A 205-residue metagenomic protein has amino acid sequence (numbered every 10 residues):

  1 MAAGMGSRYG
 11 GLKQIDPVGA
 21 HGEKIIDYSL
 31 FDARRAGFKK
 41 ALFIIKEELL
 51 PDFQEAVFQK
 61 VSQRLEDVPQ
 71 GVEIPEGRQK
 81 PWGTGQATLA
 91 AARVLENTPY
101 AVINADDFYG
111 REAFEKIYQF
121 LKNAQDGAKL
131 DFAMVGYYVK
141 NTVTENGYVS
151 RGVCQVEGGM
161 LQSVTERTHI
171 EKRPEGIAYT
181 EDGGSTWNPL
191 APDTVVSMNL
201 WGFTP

Functional and structural regions predicted by a protein language model:
M1-A2, A101-N104, D131-Y138: Short beta-strand segments
M1-L12: N-terminal nucleotide-binding beta1-loop-alpha1 segment
G6, A20-N104, Y109-G110, F114 (+1 more regions): Conserved N-terminal catalytic core of the sugar/cofactor nucleotidyltransferase
G11, G37-F38, E96, K129 (+1 more regions): Short loop/turn motifs at secondary-structure junctions
G11-L12, E73, P189: A short, mixed-charge helix-start or loop-turn motif at secondary-structure junctions
Q14-V18: Glycine-rich phosphate-binding "P-loop"
R111-L200: Conserved core of the sugar-phosphate nucleotidyltransferase
P205: A C-terminal functional module that forms or caps the active site or interfaces directly with catalytic machinery
